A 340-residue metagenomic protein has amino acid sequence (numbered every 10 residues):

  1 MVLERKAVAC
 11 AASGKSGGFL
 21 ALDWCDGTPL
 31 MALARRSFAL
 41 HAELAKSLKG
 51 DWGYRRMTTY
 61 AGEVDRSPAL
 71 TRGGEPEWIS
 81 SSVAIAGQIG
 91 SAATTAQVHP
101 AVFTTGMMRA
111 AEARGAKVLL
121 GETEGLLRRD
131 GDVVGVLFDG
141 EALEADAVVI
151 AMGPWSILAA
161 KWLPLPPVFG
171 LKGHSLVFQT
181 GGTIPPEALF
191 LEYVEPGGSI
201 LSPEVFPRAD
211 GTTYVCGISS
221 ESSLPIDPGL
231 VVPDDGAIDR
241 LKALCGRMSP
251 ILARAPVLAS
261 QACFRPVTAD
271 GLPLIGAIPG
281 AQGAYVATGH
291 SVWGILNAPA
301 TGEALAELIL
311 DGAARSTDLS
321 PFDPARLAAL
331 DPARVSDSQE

Functional and structural regions predicted by a protein language model:
M1-V2: N-terminal Rossmann-like FAD-binding beta1-loop-alpha1 element of flavoenzymes
R5-T59, S67-G74: Conserved FAD-binding subdomain of flavin-dependent enzymes
G17, F38, P68-G73, T104 (+5 more regions): A general structural signal for well-ordered alpha-helical segments in protein cores
G18-L20, W52-R56, M152-Q282: Active-site substrate-recognition segment that forms the wall of the catalytic cavity or substrate channel
D23-D26, L44-S47, A110, L158 (+3 more regions): Active-site catalytic microenvironments for nucleophilic, acid-base chemistry
E43-G121, G125-D132, L137, V267: Flavin (FAD/FMN) cofactor-binding and adjacent substrate-gating region of FAD-dependent oxidoreductase domains
V98-P185: Predominantly flavin-linked oxidoreductase catalytic cores and closely associated redox partners
S249-E340: C-terminal catalytic lobe of FAD-dependent flavoproteins
